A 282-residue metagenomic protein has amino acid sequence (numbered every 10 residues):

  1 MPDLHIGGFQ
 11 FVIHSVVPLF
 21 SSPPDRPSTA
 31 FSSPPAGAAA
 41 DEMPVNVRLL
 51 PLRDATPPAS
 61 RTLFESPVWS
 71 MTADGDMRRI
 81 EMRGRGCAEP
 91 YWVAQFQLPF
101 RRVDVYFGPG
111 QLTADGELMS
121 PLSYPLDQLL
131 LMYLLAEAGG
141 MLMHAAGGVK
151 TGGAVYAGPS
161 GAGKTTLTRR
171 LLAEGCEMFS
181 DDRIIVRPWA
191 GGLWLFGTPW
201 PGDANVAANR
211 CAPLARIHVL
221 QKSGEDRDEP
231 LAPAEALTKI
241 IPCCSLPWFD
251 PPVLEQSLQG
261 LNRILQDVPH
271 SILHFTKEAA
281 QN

Functional and structural regions predicted by a protein language model:
M1-S160, A173-E177, I184-N282: A noncatalytic interaction/capping subdomain that flanks phosphate/NTP-handling catalytic cores
A162-K164: Conserved glycine(s) of the Walker
L167-T168: Post-Walker A alpha-helix
